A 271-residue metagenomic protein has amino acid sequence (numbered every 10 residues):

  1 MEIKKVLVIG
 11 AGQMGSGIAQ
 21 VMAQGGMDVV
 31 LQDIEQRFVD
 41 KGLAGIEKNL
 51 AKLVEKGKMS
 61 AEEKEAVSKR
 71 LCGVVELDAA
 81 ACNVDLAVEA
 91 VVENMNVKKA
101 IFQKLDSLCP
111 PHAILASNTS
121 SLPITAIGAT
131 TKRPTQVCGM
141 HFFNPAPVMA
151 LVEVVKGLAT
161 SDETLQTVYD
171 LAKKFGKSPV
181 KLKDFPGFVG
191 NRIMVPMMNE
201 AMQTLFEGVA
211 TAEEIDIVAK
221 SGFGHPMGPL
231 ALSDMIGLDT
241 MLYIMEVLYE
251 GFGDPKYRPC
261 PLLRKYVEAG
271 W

Functional and structural regions predicted by a protein language model:
M1-K52, K56, L108: NAD(P)+-binding Rossmann beta1-loop-alpha1 motif at the extreme N-terminus of oxidoreductases
E2, Q166, K173-D184, Q203-E207 (+1 more regions): NAD(P)-dependent Rossmann-like dehydrogenase/reductase catalytic/cofactor-binding core
I9, G17, Q32, V74 (+4 more regions): Structural motif
Q20-A23, E65-L86, T167, A172-G176 (+1 more regions): Amphipathic alpha-helical segments at domain termini/boundaries
M27, P145-V154, P226-M227, E246: Acidic/polar active-site rim loop that often engages polyanionic ligands
R37-K41, K52-I114, L122-P123: Rossmann-like NAD(P)-binding element
I114-D184, F188-R192: Rossmann-fold dinucleotide-binding core
